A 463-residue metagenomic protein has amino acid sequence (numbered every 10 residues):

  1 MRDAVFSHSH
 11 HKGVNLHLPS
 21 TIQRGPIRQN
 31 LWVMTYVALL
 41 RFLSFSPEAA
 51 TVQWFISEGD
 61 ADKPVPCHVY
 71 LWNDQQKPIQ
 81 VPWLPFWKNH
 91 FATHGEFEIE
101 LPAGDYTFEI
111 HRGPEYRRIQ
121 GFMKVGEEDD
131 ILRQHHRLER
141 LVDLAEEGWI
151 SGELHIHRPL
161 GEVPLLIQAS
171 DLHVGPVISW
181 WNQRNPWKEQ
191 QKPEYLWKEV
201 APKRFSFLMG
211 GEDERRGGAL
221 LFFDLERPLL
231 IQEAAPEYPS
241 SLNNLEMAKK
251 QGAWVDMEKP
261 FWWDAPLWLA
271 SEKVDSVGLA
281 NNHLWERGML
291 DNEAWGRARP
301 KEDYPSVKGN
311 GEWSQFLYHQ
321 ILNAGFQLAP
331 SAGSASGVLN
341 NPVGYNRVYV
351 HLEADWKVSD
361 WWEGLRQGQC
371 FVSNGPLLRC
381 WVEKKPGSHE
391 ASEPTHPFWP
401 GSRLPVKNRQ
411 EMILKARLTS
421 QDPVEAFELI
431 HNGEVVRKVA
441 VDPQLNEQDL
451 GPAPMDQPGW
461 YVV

Functional and structural regions predicted by a protein language model:
M1-Q29: N-terminal secretory signal peptides that target proteins for export/translocation
P26-R28, W32, L284-W313, R437-G451 (+1 more regions): A compositional/structural signature marking long, glycine- and acidic/polar-rich segments with frequent tryptophans
W32-S44: Bacterial N-terminal signal peptides
E48-T51: Boundary at the C-terminal end of the N-terminal hydrophobic targeting segment
F55-S57, D62-E212, R216, L225-P228 (+1 more regions): Long luminal/extracellular ectodomains of secretory-pathway precursor proteins
G59-D74, W87-K88, D105, P114-D143 (+2 more regions): C-terminal functional module detector
V65, G95, I150, G218 (+3 more regions): Residues that flank catalytic or metal-binding motifs in active/ligand-binding sites
E147-P330, L339-N340: Catalytic cores of extracellular degradative/oxidative enzymes
